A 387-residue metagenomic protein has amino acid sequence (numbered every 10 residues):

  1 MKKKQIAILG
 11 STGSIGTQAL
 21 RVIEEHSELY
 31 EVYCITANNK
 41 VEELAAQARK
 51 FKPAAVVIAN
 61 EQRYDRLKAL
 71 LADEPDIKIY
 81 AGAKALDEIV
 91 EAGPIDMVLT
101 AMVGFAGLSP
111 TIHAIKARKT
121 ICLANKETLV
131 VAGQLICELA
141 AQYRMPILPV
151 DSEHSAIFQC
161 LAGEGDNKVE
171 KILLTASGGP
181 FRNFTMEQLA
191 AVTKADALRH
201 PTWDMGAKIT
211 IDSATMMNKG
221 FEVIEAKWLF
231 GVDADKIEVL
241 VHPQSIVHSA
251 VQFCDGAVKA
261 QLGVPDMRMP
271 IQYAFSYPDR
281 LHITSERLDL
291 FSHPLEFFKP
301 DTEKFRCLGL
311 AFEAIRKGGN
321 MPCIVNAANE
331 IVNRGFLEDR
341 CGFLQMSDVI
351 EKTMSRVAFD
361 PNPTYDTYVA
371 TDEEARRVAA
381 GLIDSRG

Functional and structural regions predicted by a protein language model:
M1-G387: Catalytic, metal-anchored helix/loop core of enzyme active sites in primary metabolism
